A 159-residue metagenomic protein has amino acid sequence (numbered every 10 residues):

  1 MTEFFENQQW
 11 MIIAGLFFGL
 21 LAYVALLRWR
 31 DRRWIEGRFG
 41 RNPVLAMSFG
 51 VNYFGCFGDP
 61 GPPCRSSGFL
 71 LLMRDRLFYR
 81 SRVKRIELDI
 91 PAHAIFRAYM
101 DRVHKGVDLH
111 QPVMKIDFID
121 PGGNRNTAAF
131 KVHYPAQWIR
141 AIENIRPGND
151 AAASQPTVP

Functional and structural regions predicted by a protein language model:
M1-F4, F18, R85, A151-P159: Polar low-complexity intrinsically disordered regions
T2-L71: Anionic N-terminal interaction surfaces
Q9-M11, F18, R33, S81-K84 (+3 more regions): Residue-level marker of intrinsically disordered, low-complexity segments enriched for small/polar residues
G50, F54, S66, F78 (+1 more regions): Proteins with a high burden of low-complexity, intrinsically disordered sequence enriched in S/T/G/P/A and R, requiring
Y53-G55, F78-Y79, R85-L88, P121-A128 (+1 more regions): Short, surface-exposed beta-strand/loop "edge" segments at domain boundaries and coil↔beta transitions
P62-F69, M73-K105, L109-Q111: Phosphoinositide-binding peripheral membrane targeting modules
H93-P159: Acidic, Ser/Thr- and proline-rich intrinsically disordered linker/docking segments of eukaryotic scaffolds
